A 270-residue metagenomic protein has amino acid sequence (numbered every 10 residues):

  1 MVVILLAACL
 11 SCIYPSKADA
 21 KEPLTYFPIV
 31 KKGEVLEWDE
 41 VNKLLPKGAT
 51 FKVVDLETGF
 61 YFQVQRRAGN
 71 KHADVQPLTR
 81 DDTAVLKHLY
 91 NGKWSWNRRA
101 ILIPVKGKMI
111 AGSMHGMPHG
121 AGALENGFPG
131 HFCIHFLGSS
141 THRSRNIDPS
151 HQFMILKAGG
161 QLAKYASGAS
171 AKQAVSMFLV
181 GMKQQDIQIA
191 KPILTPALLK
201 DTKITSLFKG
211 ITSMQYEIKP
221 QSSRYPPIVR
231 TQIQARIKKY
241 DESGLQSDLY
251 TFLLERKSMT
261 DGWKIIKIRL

Functional and structural regions predicted by a protein language model:
M1-A18: Sec-dependent N-terminal signal peptides of Gram-positive bacterial secreted proteins and lipoproteins
S16-P28: N-terminal, intrinsically disordered, polar/charged segments of Gram-positive cell-envelope systems that serve as
P28-A49, G69-R99, G120: N-terminal post-signal-peptidase region of extra-cytosolic proteins
V41-L44, P118, Y225-L270: Exposed beta-sheet edge and beta->alpha loop/turn motif
T50-D55, R98-G107: Short conserved beta-strand and strand-loop elements enriched in small hydrophobics with frequent Asp/Gly
I147-S176: Short, low-complexity N-terminal intrinsically disordered segments enriched in polar/charged residues
K172-P192: Short acidic-aromatic low-complexity motifs
I187-I228, L245: Short solvent-exposed beta->alpha transition segments
